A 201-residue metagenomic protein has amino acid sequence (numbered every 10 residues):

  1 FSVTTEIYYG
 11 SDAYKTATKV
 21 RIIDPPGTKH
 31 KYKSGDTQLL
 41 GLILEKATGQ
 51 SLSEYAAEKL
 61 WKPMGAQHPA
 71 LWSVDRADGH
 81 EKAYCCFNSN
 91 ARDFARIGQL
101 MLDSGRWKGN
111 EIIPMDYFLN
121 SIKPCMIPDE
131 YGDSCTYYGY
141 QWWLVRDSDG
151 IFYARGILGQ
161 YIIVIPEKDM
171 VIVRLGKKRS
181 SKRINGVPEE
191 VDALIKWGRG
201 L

Functional and structural regions predicted by a protein language model:
F1-C85: Catalytic-site signature segments of enzymes, centered on catalytic residues
S11, Q67-P69, L119-V171, S181: Active-site Gly/Thr loop motif
T18, G41-E45, A56-A57, W61 (+6 more regions): Non-transmembrane alpha-helical segments in soluble domains of secreted/periplasmic/extracellular proteins
K29-K33, C86-N90, A154, R183 (+1 more regions): Aromatic-acidic/polar surface patches that form glycan- and anion
D36-I43, A83-R106, Q160-G176: Active-site-proximal alpha-helical segments within enzyme catalytic domains
A57, K62-I122: Active-site-proximal binding-pocket segments
D78, K178-S180: A short, flexible beta-alpha/helix-coil linker loop
R183-L201: Short, gly/Ser/Thr-rich active-site loops of penicillin-recognizing serine hydrolases
